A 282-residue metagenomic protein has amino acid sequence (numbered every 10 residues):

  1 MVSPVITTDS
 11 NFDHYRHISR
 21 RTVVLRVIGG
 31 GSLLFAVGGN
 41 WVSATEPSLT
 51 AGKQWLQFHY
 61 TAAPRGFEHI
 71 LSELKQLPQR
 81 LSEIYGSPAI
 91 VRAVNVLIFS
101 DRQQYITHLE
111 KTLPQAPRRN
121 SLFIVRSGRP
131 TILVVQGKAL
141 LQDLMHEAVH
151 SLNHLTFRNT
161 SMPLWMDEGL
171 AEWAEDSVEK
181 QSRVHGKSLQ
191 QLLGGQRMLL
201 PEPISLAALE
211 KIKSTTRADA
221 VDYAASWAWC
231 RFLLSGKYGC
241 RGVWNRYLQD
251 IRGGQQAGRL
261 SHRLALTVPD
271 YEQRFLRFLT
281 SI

Functional and structural regions predicted by a protein language model:
M1-S19, G31-L33: N-terminal secretory signal peptides
H17, F35-Q54: C-terminal segment of N-terminal export signals and the immediately downstream linker at the start of the mature
S19-L25: N-terminal export leaders
R26-V27, A174: Generic alpha-helical secondary-structure signal
L33-N40, L109-E110, E147, V243-W244: Surface-exposed flexible segments
L34-N40, L155, S177, F232: Short hydrophobic alpha-helical membrane-anchoring segments
T45-P163, Q256-L260: Juxtacatalytic substrate-recognition/specificity segment
P114-G128, R158-I282: Acidic/His/Gly-enriched intrinsically disordered linker/tail segments that often contain short helix/coil "MoRF-like"
